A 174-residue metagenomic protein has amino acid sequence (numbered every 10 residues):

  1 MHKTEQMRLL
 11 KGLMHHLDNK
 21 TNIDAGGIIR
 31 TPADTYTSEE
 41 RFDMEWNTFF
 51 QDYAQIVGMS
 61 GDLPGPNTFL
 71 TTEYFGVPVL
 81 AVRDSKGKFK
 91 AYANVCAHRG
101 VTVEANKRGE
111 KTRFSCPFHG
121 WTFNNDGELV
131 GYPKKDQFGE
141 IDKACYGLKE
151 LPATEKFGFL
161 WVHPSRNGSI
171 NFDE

Functional and structural regions predicted by a protein language model:
H2-F42, W46-T48, Y146-K156, L160-E174: Replace "small metal-dependent catalytic modules" with "small catalytic or cofactor-binding modules
D18-N22, G26, D34, F49 (+4 more regions): Residue-level signal for well-ordered alpha-helical segments
D24-A25, I29-Y74, P78-V79: Non-catalytic accessory segments flanking enzyme active sites
D62-R166, I170-D173: Rieske [2Fe-2S] iron-sulfur-binding domain
